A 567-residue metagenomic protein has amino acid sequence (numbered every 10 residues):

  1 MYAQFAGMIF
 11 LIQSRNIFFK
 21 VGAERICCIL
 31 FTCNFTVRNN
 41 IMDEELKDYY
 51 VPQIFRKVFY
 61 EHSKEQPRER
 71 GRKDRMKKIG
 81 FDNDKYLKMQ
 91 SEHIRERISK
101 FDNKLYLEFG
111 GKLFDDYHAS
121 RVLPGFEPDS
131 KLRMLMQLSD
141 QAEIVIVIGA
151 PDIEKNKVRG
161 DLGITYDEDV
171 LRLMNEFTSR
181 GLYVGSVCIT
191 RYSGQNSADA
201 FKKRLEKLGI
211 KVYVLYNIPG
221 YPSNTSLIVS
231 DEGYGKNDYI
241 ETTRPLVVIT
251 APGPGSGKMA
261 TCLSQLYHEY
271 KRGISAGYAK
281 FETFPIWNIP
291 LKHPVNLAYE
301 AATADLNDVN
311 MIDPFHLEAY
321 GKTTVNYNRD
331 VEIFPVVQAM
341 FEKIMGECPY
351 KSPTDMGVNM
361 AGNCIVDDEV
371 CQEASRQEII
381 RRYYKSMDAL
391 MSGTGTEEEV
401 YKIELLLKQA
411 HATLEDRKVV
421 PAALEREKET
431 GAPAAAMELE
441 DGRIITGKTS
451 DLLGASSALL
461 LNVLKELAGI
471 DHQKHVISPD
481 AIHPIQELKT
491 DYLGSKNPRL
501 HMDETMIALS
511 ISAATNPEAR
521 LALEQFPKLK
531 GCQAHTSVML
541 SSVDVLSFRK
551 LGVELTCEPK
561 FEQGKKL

Functional and structural regions predicted by a protein language model:
Y2, N16, N34, N39-N40 (+2 more regions): Intrinsic-disorder-associated, low-complexity terminal segments enriched in Asp/Asn/His/Tyr and depleted of Lys/Arg
C27-C28, C33: Cysteine-centered motifs
L46-S63, P67-T250, Q265-L424, A432 (+3 more regions): Flexible phosphate-sensing "switch/lid" loops adjacent to ATP/NTP-binding sites across phosphate-transfer
S256-G257: Conserved glycine(s) of the Walker
T261: Hydrophobic positions on the alpha1 helix immediately C-terminal to the Walker A/P-loop
L452-A468: A short, polar/charged loop-to-alpha-helix boundary motif
